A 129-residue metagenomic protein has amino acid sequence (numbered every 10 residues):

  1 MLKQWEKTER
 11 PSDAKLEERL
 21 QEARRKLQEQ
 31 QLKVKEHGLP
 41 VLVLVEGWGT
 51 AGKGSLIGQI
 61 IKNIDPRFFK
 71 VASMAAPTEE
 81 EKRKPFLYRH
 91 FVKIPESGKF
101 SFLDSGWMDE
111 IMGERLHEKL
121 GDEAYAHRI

Functional and structural regions predicted by a protein language model:
M1-I129: Glycine-rich phosphate-binding loop of ATP-dependent small-molecule kinases
